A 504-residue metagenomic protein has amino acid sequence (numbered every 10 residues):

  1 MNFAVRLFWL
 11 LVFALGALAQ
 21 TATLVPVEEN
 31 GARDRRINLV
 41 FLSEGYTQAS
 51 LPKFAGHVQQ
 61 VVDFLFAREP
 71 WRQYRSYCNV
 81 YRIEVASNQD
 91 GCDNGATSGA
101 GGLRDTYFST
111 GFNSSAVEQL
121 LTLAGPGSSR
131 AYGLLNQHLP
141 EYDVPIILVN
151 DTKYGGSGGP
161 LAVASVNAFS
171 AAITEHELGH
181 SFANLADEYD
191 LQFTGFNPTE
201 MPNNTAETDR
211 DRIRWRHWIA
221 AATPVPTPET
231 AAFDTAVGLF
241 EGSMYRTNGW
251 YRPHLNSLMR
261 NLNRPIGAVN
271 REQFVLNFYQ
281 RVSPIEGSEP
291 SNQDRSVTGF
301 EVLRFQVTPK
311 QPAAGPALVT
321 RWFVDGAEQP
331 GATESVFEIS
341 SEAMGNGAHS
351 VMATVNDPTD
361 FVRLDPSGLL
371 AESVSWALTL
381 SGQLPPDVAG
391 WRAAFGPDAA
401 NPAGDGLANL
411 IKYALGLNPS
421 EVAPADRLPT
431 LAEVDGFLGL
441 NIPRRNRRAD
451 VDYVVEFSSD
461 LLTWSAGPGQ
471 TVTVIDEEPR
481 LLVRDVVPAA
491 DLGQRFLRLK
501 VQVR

Functional and structural regions predicted by a protein language model:
L15-A19: Sec/Tat signal peptide C-region and signal peptidase I cleavage site
Q20-Y132, F361: Propeptide-to-catalytic entry region of secreted or membrane-anchored zinc metalloproteases
L51-F54, G155-E175, A403: Short pre-active-site segment immediately N-terminal to the catalytic Zn-binding motif
S109-R130, L134, E141-A168: Active-site scaffold of zinc-dependent metalloenzymes
A172-E188: Active-site recognition of the HExxH zinc-binding catalytic motif
Y189-E338, H349-S373, L378-G382: Replace "(M1/M4/M9/M12/WLM)" with "(e.g., M1/M4/M8/M9/M12/M26/WLM)" and add "not limited to" to clarify scope
S341-A348, P488-G493: Surface-exposed, short loops/turns at beta-strand junctions within beta-sandwich domains
Q383-R504: Short, composition-biased motifs enriched in small/polar/acidic residues
